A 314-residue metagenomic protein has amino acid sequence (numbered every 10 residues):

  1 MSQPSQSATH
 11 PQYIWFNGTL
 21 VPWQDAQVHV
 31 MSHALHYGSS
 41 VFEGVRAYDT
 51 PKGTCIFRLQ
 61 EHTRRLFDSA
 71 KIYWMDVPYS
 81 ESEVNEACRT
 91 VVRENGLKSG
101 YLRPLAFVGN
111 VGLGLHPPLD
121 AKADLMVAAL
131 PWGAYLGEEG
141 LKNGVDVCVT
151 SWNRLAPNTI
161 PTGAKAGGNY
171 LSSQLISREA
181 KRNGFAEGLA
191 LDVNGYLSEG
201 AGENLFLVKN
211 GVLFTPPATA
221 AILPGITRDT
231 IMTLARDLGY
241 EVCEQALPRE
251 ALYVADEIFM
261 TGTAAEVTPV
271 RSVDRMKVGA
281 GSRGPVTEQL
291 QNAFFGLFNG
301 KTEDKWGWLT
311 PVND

Functional and structural regions predicted by a protein language model:
M1-Y79, E86-T90, L113-D314: Helix-start/capping segments and mature chain N-termini
V84-S99, R103-G112, L130: Short, acidic/charged, Gly/Pro-enriched secondary-structure junctions
